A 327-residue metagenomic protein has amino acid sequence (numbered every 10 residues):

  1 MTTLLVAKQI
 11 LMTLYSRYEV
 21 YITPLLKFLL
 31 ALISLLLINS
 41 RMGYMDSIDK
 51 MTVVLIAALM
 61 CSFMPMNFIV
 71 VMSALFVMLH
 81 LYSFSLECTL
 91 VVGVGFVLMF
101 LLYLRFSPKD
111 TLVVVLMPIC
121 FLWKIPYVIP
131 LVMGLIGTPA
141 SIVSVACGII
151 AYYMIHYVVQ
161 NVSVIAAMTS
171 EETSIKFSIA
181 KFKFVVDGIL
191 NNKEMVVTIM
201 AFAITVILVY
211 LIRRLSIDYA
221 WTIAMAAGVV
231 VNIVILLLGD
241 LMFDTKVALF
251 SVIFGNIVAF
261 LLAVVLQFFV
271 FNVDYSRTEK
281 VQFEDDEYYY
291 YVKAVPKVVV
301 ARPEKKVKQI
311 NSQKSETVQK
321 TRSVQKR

Functional and structural regions predicted by a protein language model:
M1-Y18: Short, Lys/Arg-rich, polar N-terminal cytosolic tail immediately upstream of the first transmembrane signal-anchor
V20-A74, H80-L81: Hydrophobic transmembrane alpha-helices
M42-T52, H80-V94, N191-M200: Structural signature of hydrophobic alpha-helical transmembrane segments
L59, M72-A146: Membrane-interface helix-loop-helix junctions at boundaries between adjacent transmembrane segments
C120-F121, I129-D244: Generic multipass alpha-helical transmembrane bundles of integral membrane proteins
V143-A151, V230-I235, L249-N272: Alpha-helical membrane-embedded segments
N161-V162, R214-L215, T245-V252, V265-Q282: Juxtamembrane/interface segments at transmembrane-helix termini
V273-K320: Short, highly charged, low-complexity non-transmembrane loops/tails of multi-pass membrane proteins
